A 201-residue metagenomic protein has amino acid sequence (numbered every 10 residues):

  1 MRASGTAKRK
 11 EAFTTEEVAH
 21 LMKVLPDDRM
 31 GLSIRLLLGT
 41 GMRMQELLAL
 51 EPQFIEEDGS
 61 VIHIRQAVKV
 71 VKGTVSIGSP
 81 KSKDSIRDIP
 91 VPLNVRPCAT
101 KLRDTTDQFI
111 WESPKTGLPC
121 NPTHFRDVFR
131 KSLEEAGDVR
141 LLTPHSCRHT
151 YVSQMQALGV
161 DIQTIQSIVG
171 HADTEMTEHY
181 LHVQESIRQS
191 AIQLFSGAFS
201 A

Functional and structural regions predicted by a protein language model:
M1-L50, D58, I86, N94: Basic, Lys/Arg- and aromatic-enriched nucleic-acid-binding interface segment
R2, E16-E17, A49-K101: Conserved tyrosine-mediated DNA breakage-rejoining catalytic core shared by Y-recombinases
S4-G5, A12, V68, V169-L194: Catalytic-site neighborhood detector that most strongly recognizes the C-terminal catalytic loop/helix of tyrosine
T14, M22, R65, P92 (+2 more regions): Residue-level detector of conserved, well-ordered beta-strand and adjacent loop positions that form binding/recognition
E17-L21, G73-I77, L158, H182-A201: DNA/chromatin major-groove-contacting recognition/catalytic segments
A19-M30, T40, I89, D104-P119 (+2 more regions): Short, basic (Lys/Arg/His-rich) helix/loop patches that form interaction surfaces in the mid-to-C-terminal regions
H20, L32, P97-K101, H179 (+1 more regions): Short, solvent-exposed alpha-helical surface patches in well-structured domains
